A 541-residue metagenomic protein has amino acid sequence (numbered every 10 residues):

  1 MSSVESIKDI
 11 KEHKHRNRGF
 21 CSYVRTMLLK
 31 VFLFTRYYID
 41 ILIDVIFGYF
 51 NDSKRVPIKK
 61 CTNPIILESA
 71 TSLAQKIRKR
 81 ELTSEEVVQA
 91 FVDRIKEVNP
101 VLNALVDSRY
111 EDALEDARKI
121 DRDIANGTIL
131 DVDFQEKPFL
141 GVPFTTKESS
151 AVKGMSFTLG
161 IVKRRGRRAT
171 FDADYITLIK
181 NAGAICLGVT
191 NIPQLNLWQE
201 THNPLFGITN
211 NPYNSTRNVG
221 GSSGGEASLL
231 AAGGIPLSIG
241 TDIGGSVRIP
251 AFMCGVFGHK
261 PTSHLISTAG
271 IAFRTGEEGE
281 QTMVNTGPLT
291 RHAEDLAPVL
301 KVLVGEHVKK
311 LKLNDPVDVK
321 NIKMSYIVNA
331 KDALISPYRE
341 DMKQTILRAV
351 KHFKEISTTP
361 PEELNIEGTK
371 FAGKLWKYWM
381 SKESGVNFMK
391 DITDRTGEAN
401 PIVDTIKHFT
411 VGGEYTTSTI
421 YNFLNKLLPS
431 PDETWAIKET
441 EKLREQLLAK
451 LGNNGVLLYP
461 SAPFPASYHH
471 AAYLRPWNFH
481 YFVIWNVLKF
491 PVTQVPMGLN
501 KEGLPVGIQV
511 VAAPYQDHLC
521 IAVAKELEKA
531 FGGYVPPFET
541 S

Functional and structural regions predicted by a protein language model:
M1-F134, V302-V483, V487, Y515 (+1 more regions): Amidase signature
S72-K79, T145, K163-R167, V284-R291 (+1 more regions): Short, well-ordered beta-strand elements within core beta-sheets of diverse protein domains
F91, A113, G141, K147 (+5 more regions): Conserved hydrophobic/aromatic pocket- or pore-lining residues that grip, position, or stack substrates in active sites
Y110, L114-F139, R165, A169 (+2 more regions): Flexible, acidic active-site loops/lids enriched in D/E/S/T/G that coordinate Mg2+ and/or position polar
E136-Y175: Enzymes and membrane/adaptor proteins characterized by extended Gly/Ser/Thr/Asp/Glu-rich, aromatic-dotted
K153-G154, Q194-L195, A333, A466: Short glycine-rich, flexible loops that bind phosphorylated cofactors or substrates
L159-R165, A471-R475, V510: Short glycine-enriched, charge-decorated loop/helix-capping segments at active-site entrances that position
F171-L300, P491-G498, L504-G507: Short glycine/serine-rich loop segments
